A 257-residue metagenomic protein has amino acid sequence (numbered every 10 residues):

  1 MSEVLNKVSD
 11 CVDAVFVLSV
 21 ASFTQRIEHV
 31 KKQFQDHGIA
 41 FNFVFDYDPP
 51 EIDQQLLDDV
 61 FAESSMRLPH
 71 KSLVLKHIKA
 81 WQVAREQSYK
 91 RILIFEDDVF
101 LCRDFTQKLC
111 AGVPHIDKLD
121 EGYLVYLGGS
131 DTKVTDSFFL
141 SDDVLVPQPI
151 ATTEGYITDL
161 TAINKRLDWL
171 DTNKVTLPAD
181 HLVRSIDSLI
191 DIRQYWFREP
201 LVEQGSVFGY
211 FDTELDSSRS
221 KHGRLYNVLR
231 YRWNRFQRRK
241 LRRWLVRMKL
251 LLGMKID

Functional and structural regions predicted by a protein language model:
S2-F95, V99-D257: An acidic/histidine-cluster motif and surrounding catalytic segment that typifies divalent-metal-assisted enzyme active
